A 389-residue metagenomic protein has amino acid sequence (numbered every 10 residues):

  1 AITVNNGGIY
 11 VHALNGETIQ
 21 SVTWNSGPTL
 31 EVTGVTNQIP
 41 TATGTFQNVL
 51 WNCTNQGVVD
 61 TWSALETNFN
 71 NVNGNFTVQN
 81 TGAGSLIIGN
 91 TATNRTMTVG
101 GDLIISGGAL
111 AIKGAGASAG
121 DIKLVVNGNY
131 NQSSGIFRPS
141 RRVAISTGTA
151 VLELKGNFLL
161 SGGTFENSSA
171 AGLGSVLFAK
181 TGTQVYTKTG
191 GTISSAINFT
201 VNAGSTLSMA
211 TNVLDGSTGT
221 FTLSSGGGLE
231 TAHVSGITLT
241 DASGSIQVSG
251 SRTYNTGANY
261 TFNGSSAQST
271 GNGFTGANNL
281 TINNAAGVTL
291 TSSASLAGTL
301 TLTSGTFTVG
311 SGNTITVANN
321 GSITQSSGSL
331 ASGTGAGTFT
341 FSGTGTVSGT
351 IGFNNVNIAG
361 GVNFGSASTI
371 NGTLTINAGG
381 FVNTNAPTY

Functional and structural regions predicted by a protein language model:
A1-Y389: Extracellular beta-sheet-rich ligand-binding/adhesion modules
